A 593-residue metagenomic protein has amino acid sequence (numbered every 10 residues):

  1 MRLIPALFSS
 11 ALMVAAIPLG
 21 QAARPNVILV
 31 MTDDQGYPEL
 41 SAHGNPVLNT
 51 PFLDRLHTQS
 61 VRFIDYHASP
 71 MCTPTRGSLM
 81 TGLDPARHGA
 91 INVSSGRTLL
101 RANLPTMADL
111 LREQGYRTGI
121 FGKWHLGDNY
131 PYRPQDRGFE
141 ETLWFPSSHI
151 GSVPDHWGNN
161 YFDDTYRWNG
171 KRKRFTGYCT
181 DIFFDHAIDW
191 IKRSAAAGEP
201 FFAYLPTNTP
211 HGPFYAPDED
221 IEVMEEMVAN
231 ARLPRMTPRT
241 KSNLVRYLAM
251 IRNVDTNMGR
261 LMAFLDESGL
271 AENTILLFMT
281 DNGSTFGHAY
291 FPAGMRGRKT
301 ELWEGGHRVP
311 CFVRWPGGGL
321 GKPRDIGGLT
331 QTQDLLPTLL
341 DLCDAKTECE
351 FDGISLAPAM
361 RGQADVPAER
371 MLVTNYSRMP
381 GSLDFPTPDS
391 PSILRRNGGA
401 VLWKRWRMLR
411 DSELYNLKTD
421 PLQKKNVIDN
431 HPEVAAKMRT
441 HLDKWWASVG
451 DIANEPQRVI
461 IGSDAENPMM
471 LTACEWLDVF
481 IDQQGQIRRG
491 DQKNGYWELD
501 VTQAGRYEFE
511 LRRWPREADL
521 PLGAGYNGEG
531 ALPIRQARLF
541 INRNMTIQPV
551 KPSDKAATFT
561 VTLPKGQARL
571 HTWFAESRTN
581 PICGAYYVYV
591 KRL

Functional and structural regions predicted by a protein language model:
R2-L3, L7-F8, P18-R410, L417-K444 (+6 more regions): Formylglycine-dependent sulfatase
M13-V14: Low-complexity, intrinsically disordered segments with a bias for serine/threonine
A23-P25, T32, G36-Y37, R62 (+1 more regions): Long, internal low-complexity/basic segments
W403-R405, D411-S412, A504, K565-Q567: Residue-level signal for tight coil/turn positions that link beta-strands
R407, L414-Y415, Y507, A557: Hydrophobic residues embedded in beta-strands of well-ordered beta-sheets
